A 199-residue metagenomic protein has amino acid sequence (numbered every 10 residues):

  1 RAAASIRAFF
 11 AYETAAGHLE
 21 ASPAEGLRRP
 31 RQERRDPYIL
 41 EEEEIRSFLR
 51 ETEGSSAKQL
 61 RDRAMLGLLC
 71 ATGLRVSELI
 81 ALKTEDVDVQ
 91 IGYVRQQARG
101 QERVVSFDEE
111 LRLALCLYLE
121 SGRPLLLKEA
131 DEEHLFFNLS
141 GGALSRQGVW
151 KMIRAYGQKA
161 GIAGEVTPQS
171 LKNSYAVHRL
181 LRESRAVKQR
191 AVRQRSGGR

Functional and structural regions predicted by a protein language model:
R1-R199: Conserved catalytic core of the tyrosine transesterase superfamily
